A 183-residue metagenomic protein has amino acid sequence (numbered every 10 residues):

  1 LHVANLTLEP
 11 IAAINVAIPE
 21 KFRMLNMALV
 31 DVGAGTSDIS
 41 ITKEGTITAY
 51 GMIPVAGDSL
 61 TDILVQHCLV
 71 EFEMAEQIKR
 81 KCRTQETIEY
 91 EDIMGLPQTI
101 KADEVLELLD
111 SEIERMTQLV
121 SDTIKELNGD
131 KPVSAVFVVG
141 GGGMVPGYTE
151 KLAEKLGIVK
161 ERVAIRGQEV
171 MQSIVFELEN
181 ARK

Functional and structural regions predicted by a protein language model:
L1-M27, T48, F72-E73, C82-D110 (+4 more regions): Nucleotide/phosphate-binding catalytic cleft detector across ATP-hydrolyzing and phosphate-transferring enzymes
K21-Y50, L64: Gly/Thr-rich phosphate-binding beta-strand-loop-beta motif of the actin/hexokinase/Hsp70
D31, L64, V120, V138 (+1 more regions): Residue-level signature of catalytic and energy-coupling elements of molecular machines, predominantly ATP/GTP-dependent
I41-K43, G51-M52, I124, G140-G142 (+1 more regions): Active-site proximal loops enriched in glycine and acidic residues that flank catalytic Cys/His/Asp and coordinate
K43-K79: Metal-dependent phosphodiester-processing active-site neighborhood
R83-T84, P132-K155, E169: Glycine-rich phosphate-binding loops at beta-strand->alpha-helix junctions
T117-A135: Phosphate/pyrophosphate-binding loops at sites that engage ATP/ADP/AMP, CoA/4′-phosphopantetheine, polyphosphate
A153-R182: Conserved phosphate-binding/catalytic loops in two-lobed NTP-binding clefts
